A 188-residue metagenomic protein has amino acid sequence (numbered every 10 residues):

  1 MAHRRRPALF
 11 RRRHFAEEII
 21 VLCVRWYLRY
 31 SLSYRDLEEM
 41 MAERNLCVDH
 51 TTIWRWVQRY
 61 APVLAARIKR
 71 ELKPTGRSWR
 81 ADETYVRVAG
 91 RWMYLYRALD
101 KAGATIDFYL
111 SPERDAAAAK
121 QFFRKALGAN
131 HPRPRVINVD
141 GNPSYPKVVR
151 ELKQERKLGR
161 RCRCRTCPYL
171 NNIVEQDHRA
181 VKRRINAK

Functional and structural regions predicted by a protein language model:
M1-K188: Residue-level recognition of single "structural anchor" positions that define or cap local secondary structure
